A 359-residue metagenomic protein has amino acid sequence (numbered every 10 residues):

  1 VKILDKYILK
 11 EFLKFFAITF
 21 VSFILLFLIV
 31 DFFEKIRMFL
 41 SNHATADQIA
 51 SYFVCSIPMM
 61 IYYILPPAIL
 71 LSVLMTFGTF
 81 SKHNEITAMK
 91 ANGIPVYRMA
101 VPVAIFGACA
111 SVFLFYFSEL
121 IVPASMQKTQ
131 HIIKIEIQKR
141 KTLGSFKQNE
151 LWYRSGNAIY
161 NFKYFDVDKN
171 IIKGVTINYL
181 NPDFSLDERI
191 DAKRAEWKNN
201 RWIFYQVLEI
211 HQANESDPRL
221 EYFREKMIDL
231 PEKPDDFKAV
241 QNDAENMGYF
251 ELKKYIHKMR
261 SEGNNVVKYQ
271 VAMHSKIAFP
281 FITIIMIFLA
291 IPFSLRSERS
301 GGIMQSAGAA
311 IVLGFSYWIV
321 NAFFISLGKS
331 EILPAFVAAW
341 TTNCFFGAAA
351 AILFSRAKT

Functional and structural regions predicted by a protein language model:
V1-L13, D187-A195, I203-L208, L220: N-terminal start-of-domain structural block
V1-S155, V167, E215-P218, L230-T359: Transmembrane alpha-helices
R154-K198, I203-V207: Structural signature for solvent-exposed beta-strand/loop edge elements and short helix-capping sites, enriched
K173, F184-E188, H211-F223: A short, polar/proline- and glycine-enriched secondary-structure boundary/capping micro-motif
R224-D229: Short amphipathic
